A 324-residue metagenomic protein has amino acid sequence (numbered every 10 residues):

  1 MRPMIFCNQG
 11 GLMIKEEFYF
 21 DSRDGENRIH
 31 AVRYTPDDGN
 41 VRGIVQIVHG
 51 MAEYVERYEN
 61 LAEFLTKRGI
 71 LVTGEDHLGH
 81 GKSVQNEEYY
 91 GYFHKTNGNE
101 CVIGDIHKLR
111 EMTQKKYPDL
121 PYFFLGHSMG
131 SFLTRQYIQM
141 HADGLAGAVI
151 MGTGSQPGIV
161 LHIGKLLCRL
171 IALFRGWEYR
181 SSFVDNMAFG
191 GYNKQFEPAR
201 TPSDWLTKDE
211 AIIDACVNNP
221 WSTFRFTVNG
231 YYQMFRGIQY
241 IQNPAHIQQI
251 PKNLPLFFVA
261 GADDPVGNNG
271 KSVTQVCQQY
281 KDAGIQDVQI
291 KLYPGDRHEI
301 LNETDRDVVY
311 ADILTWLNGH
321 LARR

Functional and structural regions predicted by a protein language model:
M13-P36: N-terminal cap/lid segment of alpha/beta-hydrolase-fold proteins
V45, H49-E53, S128, A262-D263: Active-site glycine-rich loops that stabilize anionic/oxyanionic intermediates across multiple enzyme folds
N60-E88: Conserved alpha/beta-hydrolase
H94-Q114: Alpha/beta-hydrolase active-site loop
Y117-S128: Alpha/beta-hydrolase fold nucleophile elbow
T134-W221: Alpha/beta-hydrolase-fold enzymes
F258-A260: Short beta-strand/loop motif that positions the catalytic acidic residue of the alpha/beta-hydrolase fold
A283, D287-R324: Catalytic active-site module of serine/aspartate enzymes centered on a nucleophile-bearing elbow/loop
